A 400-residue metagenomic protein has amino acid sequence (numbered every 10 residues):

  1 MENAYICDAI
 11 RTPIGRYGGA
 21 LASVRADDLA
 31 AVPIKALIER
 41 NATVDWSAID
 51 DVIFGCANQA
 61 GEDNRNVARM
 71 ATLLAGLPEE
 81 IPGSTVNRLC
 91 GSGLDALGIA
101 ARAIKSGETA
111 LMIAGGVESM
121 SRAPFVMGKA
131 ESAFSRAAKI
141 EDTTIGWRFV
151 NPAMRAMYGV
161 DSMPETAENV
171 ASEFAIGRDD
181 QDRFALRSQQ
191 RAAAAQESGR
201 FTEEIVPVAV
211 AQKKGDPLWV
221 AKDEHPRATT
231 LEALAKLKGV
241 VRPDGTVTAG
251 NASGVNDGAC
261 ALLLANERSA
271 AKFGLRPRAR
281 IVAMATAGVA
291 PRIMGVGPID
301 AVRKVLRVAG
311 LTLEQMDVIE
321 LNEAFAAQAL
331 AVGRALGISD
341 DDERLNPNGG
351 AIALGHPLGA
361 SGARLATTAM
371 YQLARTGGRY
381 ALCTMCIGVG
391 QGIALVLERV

Functional and structural regions predicted by a protein language model:
M1-A71, A75, P82, T166-R178 (+5 more regions): Conserved active-site "lid/cap" helical segment
M1-V24, I145, T230-V296, D300 (+5 more regions): Condensing-enzyme catalytic core mediating Claisen C-C bond formation in acyl metabolism
R11-T12, S23, D27-V32, T43 (+2 more regions): N-terminal extracellular/periplasmic Venus flytrap/periplasmic-binding protein-like
V24, C56-M112, E141-W147, M157-M163 (+4 more regions): Conserved catalytic cysteine-centered active-site region of acyl-thioester-dependent Claisen-condensing enzymes
W46-G55, P82-N87, M112-G116, D180-R187 (+5 more regions): Beta-strand segments within the central parallel beta-sheet cores of soluble alpha/beta enzyme folds
L111-N169: Flexible glycine-/small-residue-enriched beta->alpha junction loops that bind anionic phosphate/pyrophosphate groups
E168, Q212, V282-A353: Active-site pocket-lining segment
